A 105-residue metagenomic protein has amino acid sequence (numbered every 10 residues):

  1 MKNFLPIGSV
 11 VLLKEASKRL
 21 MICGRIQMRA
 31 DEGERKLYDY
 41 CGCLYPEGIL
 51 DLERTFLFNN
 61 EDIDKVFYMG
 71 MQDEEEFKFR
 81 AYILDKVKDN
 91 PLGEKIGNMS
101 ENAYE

Functional and structural regions predicted by a protein language model:
N3-L5: Short, well-ordered loop/turn sites that connect or cap secondary structure elements
K18-M28: Short beta-strand-centered aromatic/proline hotspots
M28-Y38: Short, solvent-exposed secondary-structure boundary/capping segments
D39-E105: Intrinsically disordered, low-complexity, charged/polar segments
